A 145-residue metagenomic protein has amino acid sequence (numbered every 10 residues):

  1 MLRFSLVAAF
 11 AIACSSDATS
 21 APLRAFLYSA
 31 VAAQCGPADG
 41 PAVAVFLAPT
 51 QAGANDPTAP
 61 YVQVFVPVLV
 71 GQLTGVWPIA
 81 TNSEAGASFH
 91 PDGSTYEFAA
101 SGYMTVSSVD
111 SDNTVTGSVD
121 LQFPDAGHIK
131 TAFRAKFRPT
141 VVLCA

Functional and structural regions predicted by a protein language model:
M1-V7: Sec-dependent signal peptide recognition, specifically the positively charged N-region followed immediately by
A11-A13: C-terminal motif of bacterial Sec signal peptides marking the signal peptidase cleavage site
S15-D17: Bacterial signal peptide processing site
A21-S29: Boundary/junction segments of secreted and surface-exposed precursor proteins
G36-D112: Surface-exposed helix/loop patches within compact recognition domains
V109-A145: C-terminal or internal capping secondary-structure element at the end of a domain, subdomain, or sheet
